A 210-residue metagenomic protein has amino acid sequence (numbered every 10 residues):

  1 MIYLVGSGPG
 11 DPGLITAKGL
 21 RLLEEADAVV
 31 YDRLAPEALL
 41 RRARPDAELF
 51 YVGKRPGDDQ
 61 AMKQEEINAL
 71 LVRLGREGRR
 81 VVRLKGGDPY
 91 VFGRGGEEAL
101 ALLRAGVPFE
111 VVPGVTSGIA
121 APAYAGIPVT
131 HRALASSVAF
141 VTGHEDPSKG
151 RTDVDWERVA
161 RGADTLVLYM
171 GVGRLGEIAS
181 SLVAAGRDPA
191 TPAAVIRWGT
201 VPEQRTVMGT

Functional and structural regions predicted by a protein language model:
M1-P12, A17-V115, A120: Class I S-adenosyl-L-methionine
I2, R76-V81, R94, S137 (+1 more regions): A contiguous loop/helix-start segment that scaffolds small-molecule binding in enzyme catalytic cores
P9-G10, G86-G87, Y124, A133-S136 (+2 more regions): Residue-level signal for pocket-adjacent positions within structured domains
K18-L22, R44-A47, E97-A101, G126-I127 (+3 more regions): Short, solvent-exposed amphipathic alpha-helical segments in soluble enzyme and RNA/protein-processing domains
E24, A133, R161: Structured loop/turn residues at beta-strand edges in well-structured enzyme cores
D27-V30, A43, G75, V129 (+3 more regions): Structural signal for hydrophobic packing residues in well-ordered secondary-structure cores of soluble enzyme domains
A47-K54, G106-E110, V129-A139, R187-V195: Short hydrophobic/aromatic-enriched beta-strand-loop microsegments
S117-T130: Structured adenosyl-cofactor binding patch, chiefly the S-adenosyl-L-methionine
